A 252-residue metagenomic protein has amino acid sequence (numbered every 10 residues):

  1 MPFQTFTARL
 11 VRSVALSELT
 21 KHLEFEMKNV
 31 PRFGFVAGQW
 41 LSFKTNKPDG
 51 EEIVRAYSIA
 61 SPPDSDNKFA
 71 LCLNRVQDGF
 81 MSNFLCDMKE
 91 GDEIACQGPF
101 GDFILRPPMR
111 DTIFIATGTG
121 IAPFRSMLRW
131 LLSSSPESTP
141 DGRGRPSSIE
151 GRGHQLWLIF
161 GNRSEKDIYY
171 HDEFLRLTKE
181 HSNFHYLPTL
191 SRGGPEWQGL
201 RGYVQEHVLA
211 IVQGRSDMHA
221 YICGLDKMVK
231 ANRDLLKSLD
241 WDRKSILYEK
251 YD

Functional and structural regions predicted by a protein language model:
P2-E90, N162-R163, R192: Ferredoxin-reductase
P2-T7, W157-D252: Reductase modules of NAD(P)H-dependent flavoproteins
G38, G120, L225: Short, conserved phosphate/pyrophosphate- and ester-handling motifs at nucleotide-, phospho-/glycolipid
G98-M109: A short, basic/flexible loop-to-alpha-helix module at the beginning of a structural domain
I113-I115, Y221: Conserved beta-strand elements of the Class I
I121-L132: Histidine-anchored nucleotide/phosphate-binding helix
S133-Q155: Intrinsic disorder/low-complexity segments
